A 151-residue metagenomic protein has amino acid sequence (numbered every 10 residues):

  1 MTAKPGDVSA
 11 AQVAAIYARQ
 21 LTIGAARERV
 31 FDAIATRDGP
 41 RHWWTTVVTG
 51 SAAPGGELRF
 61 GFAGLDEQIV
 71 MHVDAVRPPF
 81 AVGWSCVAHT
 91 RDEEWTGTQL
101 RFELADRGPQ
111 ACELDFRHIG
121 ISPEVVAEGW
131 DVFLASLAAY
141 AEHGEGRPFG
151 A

Functional and structural regions predicted by a protein language model:
M1-T49: Hydrophobic ligand-binding cavity/cleft-lining segments
V13, W43, T49, A53 (+3 more regions): Structured surface interface patches that mediate subunit assembly and partner/cofactor docking
A14-Q20, E57, Q68, A81 (+2 more regions): Intrinsic-disorder/low-complexity, polar/charged segments enriched in Ser/Thr/Lys/Arg/Asp/Glu/Gln
L21, I69-A75, T98-D106: Hydrophobic/aromatic beta-strand elements that line small-molecule binding cavities or substrate pockets in beta-rich
R27-E28, D74-F80, E103-E113: A short, structured loop/turn motif at beta-sheet edges
V30-I34, P40, L58, V73 (+4 more regions): Hydrophobic pocket/interface hotspot
H42, V47-H89: Glycine-rich portal/gate segments that line the openings of hydrophobic small-molecule binding cavities
S85, H89-A139, P148-A151: Beta-strand/loop substructures that line and gate deep hydrophobic ligand-binding cavities in soluble
